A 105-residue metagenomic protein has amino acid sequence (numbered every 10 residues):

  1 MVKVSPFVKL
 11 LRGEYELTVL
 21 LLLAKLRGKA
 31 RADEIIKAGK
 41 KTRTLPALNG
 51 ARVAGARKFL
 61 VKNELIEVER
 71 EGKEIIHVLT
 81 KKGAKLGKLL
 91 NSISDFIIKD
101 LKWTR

Functional and structural regions predicted by a protein language model:
M1-L26: Short alpha-helical segments that sit at the start of domains
K3, A84-R105: Amphipathic alpha-helical dimerization/coiled-coil segments that flank or bridge DNA-binding/regulatory modules
L21, K37, G55: DNA-binding alpha-helical recognition surfaces that contact promoter or target DNA
A24-G28, T42-R43: Short helix-capping/hinge SLiMs at alpha-helix to coil transitions
K29-K40: Short acidic, hydrophobic short linear motifs in intrinsically disordered regions
P46-N63: Short amphipathic alpha-helical interaction segments
V61-E71: A short, conserved structural fragment
G72-L90: Basic, amphipathic "hinge/linker" alpha-helix immediately C-terminal to the N-terminal HTH DNA-binding motif
